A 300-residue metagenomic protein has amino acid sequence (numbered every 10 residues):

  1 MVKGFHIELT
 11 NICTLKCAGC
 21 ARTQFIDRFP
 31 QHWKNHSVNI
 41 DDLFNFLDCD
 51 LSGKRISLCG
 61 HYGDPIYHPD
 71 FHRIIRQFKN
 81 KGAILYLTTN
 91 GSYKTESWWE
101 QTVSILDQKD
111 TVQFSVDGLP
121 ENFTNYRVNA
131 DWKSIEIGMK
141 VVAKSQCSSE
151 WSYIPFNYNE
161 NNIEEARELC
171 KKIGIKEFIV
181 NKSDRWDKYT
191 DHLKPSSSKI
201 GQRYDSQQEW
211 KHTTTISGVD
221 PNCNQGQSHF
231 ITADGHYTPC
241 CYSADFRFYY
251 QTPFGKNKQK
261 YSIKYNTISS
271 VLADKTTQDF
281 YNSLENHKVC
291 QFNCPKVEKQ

Functional and structural regions predicted by a protein language model:
M1-F5, T23, H236-Q300: Flexible mid-to-C-terminal extensions adjoining Fe-S/redox cofactors in radical SAM and related proteins
M1-T111, N125-K133, I137, K144 (+2 more regions): Conserved alpha-helical substructure of the radical SAM core
V2, H6, N39-L43, F71 (+8 more regions): A structural signal for well-ordered alpha-helical scaffolds and beta->alpha junctions
G4, E8, L51-C59, K79-T88 (+4 more regions): Conserved C-terminal portion of the radical SAM core fold that forms the substrate/S-adenosylmethionine-binding
T10, T14, D220, H287 (+1 more regions): Residues immediately within or flanking Cys/His clusters that coordinate Zn2+ in small zinc-binding modules
I12-T14, T23-D27, G63-D64, S92-K94 (+8 more regions): Short, solvent-exposed loop/turn segments at secondary-structure junctions
H212-V219, F280-N282: Short, P/G- and charge-enriched loop/turn segments at secondary-structure junctions
N222-G226: Short, small/polar residue-rich loop motifs at catalytic or cofactor-binding pockets
